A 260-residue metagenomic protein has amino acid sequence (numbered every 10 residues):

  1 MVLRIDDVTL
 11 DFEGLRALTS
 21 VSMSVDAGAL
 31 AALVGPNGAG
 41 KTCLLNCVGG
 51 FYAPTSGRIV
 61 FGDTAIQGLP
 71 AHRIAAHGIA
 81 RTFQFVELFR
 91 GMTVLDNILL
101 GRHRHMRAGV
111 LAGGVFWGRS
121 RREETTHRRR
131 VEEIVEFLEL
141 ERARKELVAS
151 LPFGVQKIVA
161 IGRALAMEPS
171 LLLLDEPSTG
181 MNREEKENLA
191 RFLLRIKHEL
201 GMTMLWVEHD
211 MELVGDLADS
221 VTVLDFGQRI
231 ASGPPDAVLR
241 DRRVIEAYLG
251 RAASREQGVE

Functional and structural regions predicted by a protein language model:
L3-I5, L18: Conserved structural motif at the start of ABC-family nucleotide-binding domains
V34-P36: The feature captures the beta-strand-to-loop junction immediately N-terminal to the Walker
G49: Helix-to-loop junction immediately C-terminal to a conserved catalytic motif
G57-I66, A76-H77: Conserved ABC transporter NBD signature motif
V110-A149, R191-R195: Conserved ABC ATPase "signature" region
E168: Conserved catalytic motifs of ABC-family nucleotide-binding domains
L172-E176: Catalytic Walker B motif of ABC-type/P-loop ATPase nucleotide-binding domains
